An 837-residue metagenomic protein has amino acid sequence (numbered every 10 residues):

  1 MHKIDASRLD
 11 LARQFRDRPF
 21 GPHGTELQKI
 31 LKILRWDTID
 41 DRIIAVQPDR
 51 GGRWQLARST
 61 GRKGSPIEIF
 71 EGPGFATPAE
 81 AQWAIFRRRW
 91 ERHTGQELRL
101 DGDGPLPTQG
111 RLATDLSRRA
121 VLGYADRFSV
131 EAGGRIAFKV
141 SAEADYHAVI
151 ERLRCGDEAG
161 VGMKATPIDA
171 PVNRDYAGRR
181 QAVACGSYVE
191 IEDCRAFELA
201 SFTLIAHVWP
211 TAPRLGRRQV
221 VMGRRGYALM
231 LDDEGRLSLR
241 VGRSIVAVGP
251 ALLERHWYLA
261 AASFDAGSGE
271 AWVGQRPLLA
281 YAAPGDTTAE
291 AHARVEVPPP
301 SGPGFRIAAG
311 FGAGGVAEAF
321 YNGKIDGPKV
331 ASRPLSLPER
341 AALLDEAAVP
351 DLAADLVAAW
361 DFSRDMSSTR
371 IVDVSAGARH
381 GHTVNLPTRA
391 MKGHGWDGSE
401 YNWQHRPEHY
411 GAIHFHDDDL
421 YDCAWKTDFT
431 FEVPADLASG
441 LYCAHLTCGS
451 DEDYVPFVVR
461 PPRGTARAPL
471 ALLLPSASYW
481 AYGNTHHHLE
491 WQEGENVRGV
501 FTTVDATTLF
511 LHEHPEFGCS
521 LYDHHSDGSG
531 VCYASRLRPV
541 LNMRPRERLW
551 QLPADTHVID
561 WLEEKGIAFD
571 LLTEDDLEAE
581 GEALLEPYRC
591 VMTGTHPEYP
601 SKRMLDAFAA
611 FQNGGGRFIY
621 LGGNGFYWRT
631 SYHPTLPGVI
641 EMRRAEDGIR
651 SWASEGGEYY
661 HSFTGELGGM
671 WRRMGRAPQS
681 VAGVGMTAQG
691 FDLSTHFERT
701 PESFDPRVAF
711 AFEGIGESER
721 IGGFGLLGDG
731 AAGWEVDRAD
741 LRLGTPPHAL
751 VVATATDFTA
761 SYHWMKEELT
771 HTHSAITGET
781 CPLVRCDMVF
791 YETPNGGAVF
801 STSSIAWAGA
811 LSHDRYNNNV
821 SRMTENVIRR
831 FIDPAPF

Functional and structural regions predicted by a protein language model:
M1-D37: Negatively charged, low-complexity tracts enriched in Asp/Glu with abundant Ser/Thr
L11, D41-E71: Short aromatic-glycine-(Arg/Gly/Cys) micro-motifs in beta-strand/loop hairpins
I44-V46, G226-M230, D560, R785-T793: Short, surface-exposed beta-strand/loop micro-motifs that present aromatic residues
P107-A120: Proline/serine/threonine-rich low-complexity linkers at boundaries of modular beta-sandwich domains
V121-G123, F128-A137, S141-Y146, R154-G393 (+1 more regions): Extracellular glycan-associated modules
D145, E151-L153, T388-Y421, G449-L585: Aromatic-Pro/Gly-enriched surface loop or interdomain linker that acts as a lid/target-recognition segment
D418-D419, T430-E432, D436-A438, E547-P634 (+2 more regions): Helical hinge/lid and interdomain linker segments adjacent to catalytic or ligand-binding clefts that mediate domain
T635-R815, N819-V820, E825, R830-F831: Glycine-rich, aromatic-lined ligand/substrate-binding cores of catalytic and carbohydrate-binding domains
